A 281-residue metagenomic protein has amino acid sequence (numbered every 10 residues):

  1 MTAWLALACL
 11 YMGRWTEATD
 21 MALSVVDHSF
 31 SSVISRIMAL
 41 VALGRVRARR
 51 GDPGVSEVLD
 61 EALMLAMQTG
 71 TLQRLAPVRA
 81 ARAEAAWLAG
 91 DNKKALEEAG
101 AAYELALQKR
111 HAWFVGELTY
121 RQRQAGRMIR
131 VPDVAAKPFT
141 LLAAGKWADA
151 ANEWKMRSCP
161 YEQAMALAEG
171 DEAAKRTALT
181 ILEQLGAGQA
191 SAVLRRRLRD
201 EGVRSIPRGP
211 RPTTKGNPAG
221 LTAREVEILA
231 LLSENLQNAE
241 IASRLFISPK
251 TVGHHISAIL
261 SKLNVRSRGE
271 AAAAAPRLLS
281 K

Functional and structural regions predicted by a protein language model:
M1-L5, D27-L43, A66-R82, G90-K94 (+5 more regions): Alpha-solenoid helical repeat architecture
L7-E17, R47-S56, A86-K94, R127-R130: Short coil/turn connectors between adjacent alpha-helices in alpha-solenoid helical repeat scaffolds
A8, V46, A85, A125 (+4 more regions): Residue-level signature for tetratricopeptide repeat
M12, R50, A89, Q122-A125 (+4 more regions): Structural motif corresponding to the intra-repeat A-B loop/turn of tetratricopeptide repeats
W15, D52-P53, L72, N92 (+4 more regions): TPR-repeat structural position
A18-V25, V55-A62, A95, A99-A102 (+2 more regions): Tetratricopeptide repeat
S24, E61, Q68, A101 (+6 more regions): The canonical alpha-helical register within tetratricopeptide repeats
S158, R196-R199, R208-K281: Helix-turn-helix DNA-binding segment
